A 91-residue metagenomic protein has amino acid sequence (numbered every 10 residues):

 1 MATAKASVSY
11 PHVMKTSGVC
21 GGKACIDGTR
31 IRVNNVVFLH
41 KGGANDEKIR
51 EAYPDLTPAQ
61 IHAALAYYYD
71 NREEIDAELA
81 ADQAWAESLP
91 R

Functional and structural regions predicted by a protein language model:
M1-R30, A77, A81-P90: Acidic, low-complexity/disordered tracts enriched in E/D and polar residues
R32-R91: Long, charge-rich, low-complexity alpha-helical segments
